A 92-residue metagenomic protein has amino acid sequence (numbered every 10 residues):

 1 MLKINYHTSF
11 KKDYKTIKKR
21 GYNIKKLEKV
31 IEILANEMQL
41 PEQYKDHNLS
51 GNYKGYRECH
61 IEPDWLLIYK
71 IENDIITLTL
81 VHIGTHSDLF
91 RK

Functional and structural regions predicted by a protein language model:
M1-K3, S9-K15, Y22-K25, S50 (+3 more regions): Enriched for short, Lys/Arg-rich terminal
I4-T8, Y22, E32, P41-Y44: Short amphipathic alpha-helical segments, especially helix-boundary/capping motifs
K12, K29-E32: Generic recognition of well-ordered alpha-helical segments within structured catalytic/regulatory domains
T16-K19, N36: Secondary-structure boundary motif
V30, N36, K45, E62-P63 (+2 more regions): Terminal low-complexity, poorly structured segments
I33-H60: A short, surface-exposed loop/turn module that caps and links secondary-structure elements
